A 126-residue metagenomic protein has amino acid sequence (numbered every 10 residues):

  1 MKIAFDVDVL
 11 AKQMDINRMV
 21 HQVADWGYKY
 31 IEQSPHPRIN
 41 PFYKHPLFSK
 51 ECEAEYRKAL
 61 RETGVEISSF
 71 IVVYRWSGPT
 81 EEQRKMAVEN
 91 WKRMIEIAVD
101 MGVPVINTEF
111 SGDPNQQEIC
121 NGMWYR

Functional and structural regions predicted by a protein language model:
M1-L10, R61: Mobile, glycine- and charge-enriched loop segments and immediately flanking short secondary-structure elements within
I3-V7, I31-Q33, I67-V72, I106-T108: Hydrophobic faces of well-ordered beta-strands that scaffold small-molecule active sites in alpha/beta enzyme cores
D8-N17, H36-E51, R75-T80, K85 (+1 more regions): Acidic-and-aromatic substrate-binding clefts and catalytic sites of carbohydrate-active enzymes
I16-P37, I97-V105: Catalytic domains of carbohydrate-active enzymes, especially glycoside hydrolases
H21, A54, A59-T63, W76-R126: Active-site acidic/histidine proton-transfer and metal-coordination neighborhood in alpha/beta enzyme cores
Y28-Y30, Y43, Y56, Y74 (+1 more regions): Sequence-level detector for tyrosine residue identity
R38-K44, G64-I71, V103-E109: Low-complexity, flexible helical/coil segments
H45-G64, S69: Aromatic-lined substrate-binding rim segments of carbohydrate-active enzymes
